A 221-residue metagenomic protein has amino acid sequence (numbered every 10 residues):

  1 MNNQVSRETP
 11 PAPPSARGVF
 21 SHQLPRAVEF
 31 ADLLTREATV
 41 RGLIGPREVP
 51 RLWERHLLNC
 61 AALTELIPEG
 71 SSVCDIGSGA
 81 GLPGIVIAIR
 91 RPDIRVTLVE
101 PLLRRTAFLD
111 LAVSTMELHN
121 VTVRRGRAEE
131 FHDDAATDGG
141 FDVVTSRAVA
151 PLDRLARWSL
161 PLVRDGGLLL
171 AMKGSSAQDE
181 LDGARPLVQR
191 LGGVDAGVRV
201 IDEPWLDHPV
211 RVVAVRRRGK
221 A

Functional and structural regions predicted by a protein language model:
M1-C74, R90, R104-A107, L111-V121: Class I SAM-dependent transferase core
E8-A12, G81, V99: Selective for proline/serine-rich intrinsically disordered segments in cytosolic/nuclear regulatory regions
G18, R41-G42, P50-R51, A80 (+2 more regions): Flexible, active-site-adjacent loop/turn segments at secondary-structure boundaries
A31-R36, G81-L82, R154-W158: Short hydrophobic/aromatic-rich motifs at helix boundaries and adjacent loops
E65, A88, E203-W205: Short secondary-structure boundary/capping segments
I76-S78: Conserved beta-strand/loop positions that form the S-adenosyl-L-methionine
A80-D93: Conserved SAM-binding loop of SAM-dependent methyltransferases across substrates and taxa, primarily the Class I
I94-A221: S-adenosylmethionine
